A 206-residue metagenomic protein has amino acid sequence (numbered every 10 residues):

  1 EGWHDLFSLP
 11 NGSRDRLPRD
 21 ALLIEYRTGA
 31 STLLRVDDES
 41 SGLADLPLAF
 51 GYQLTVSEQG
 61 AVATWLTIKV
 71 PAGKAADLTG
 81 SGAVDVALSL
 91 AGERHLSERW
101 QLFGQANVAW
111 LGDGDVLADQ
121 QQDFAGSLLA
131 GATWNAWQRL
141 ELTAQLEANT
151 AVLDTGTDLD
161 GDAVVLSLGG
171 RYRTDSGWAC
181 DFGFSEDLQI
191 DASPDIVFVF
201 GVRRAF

Functional and structural regions predicted by a protein language model:
E1-D113, L117-F206: Transmembrane beta-barrel domains of Gram-negative outer membranes and organellar outer membranes
